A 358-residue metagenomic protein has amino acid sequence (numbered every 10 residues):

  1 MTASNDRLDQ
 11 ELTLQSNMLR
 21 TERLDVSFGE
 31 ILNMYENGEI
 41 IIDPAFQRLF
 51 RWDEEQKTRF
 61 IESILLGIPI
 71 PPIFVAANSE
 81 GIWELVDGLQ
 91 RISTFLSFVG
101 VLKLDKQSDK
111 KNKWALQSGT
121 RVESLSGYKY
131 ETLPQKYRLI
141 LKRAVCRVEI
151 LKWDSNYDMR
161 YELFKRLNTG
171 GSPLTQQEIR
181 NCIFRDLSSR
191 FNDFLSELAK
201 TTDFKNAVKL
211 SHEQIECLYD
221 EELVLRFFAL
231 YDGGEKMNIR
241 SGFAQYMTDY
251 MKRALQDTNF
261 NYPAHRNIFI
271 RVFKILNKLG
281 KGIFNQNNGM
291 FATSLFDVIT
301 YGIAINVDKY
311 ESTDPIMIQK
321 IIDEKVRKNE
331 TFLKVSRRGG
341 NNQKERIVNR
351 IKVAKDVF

Functional and structural regions predicted by a protein language model:
T2-E30, D43-Q245, Q319-K320, L333-R338 (+1 more regions): Basic- and aromatic-enriched surface patches that contact anionic nucleotides/nucleic acids
V101, L230-G234, R253, K278 (+1 more regions): Amphipathic alpha-helical interaction surfaces
L187-F191, T248-Y262, M317-R337: Short, mixed-charge aromatic SLiMs
E213-C217, Y262, G289-A292, G340: Conserved phosphate/pyrophosphate-binding and hydrolysis machinery centered on Walker-type P-loop NTPases, extending
I239-L279, N285-N288, T293-L295: Small-residue-rich helix-loop
K281-T331: C-terminal hydrophobic structural anchor segments that stabilize assembly/packing rather than catalytic chemistry
E311-F358: C-terminal amphipathic "assembly/sorting" segment characterized by alternating charged and hydrophobic residues
